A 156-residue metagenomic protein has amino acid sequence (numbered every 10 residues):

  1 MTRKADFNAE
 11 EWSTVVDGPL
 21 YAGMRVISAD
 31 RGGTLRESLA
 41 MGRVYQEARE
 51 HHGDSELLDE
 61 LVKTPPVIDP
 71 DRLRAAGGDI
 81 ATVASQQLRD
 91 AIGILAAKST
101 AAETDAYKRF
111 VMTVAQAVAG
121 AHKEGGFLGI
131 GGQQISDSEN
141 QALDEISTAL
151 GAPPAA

Functional and structural regions predicted by a protein language model:
M1-A156: Small-residue-enriched hydrophobic alpha-helices in membranes
